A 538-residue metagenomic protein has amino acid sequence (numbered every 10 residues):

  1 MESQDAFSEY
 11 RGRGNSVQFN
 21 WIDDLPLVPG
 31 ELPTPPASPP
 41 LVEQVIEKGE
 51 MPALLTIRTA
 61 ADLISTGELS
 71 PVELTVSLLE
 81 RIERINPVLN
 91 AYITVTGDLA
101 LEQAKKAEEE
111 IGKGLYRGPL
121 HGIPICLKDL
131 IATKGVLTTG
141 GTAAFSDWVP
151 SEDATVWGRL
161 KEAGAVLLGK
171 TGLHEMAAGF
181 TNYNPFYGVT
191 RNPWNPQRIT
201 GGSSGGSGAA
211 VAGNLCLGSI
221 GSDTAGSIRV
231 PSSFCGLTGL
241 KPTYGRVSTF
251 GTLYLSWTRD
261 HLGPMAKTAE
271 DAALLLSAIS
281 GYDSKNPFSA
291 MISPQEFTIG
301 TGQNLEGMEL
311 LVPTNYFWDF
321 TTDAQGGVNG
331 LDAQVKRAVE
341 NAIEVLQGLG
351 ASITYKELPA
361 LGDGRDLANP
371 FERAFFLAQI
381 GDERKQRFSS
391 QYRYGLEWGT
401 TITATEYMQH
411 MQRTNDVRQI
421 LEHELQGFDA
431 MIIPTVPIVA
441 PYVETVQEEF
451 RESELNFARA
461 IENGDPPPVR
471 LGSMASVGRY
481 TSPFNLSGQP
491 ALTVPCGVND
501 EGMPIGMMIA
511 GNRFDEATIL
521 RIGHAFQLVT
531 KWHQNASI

Functional and structural regions predicted by a protein language model:
M1-E102, G348, N535-I538: An N-terminal boundary/leader segment
E31, P35-G49, H121-G140, G302-Q325 (+4 more regions): Short helix-loop capping/hinge segments that flank enzyme active sites or metal/cofactor-binding pockets
T59-T66, F145-W148, D260-K267, E397-I402 (+1 more regions): Short, well-ordered beta-strand elements within core beta-sheets of diverse protein domains
E68-V76, K105, E296, L331-E357 (+2 more regions): Acyltransferase
E83-A144: N-terminal, positively charged, Ser/Thr/Ala/Gly-biased leader segments that form transit/presequence-like amphipathic
R84, E162, A212-T322, G326-N329 (+7 more regions): Structural helix-boundary/capping segments
L120-L262, P313-N315, F320, T435-P468: Short glycine/serine-rich loop/turn segments
